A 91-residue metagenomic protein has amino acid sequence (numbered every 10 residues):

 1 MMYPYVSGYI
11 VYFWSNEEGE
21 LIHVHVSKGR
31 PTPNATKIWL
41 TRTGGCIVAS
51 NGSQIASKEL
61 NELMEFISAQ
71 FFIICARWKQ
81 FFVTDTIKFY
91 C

Functional and structural regions predicted by a protein language model:
M1-I22: Short, charged/polar N-terminal "headpieces" of proteins
N16-S57: A short, structured beta-strand/loop element
G52-C91: Acidic, low-complexity intrinsically disordered segments
